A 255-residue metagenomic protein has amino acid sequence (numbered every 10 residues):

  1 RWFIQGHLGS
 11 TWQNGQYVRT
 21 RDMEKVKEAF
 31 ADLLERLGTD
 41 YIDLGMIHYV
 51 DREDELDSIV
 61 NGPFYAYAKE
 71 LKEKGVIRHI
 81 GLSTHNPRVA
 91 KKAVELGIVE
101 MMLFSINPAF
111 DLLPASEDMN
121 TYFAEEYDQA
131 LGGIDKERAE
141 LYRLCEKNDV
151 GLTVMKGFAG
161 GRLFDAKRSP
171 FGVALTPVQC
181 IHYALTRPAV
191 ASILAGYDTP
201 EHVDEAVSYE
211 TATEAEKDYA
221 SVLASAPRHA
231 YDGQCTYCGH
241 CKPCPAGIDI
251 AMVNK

Functional and structural regions predicted by a protein language model:
R1-E24, H48-D51: Structural motif corresponding to the early beta-alpha repeats
R1-G6, D40, Y67, E73: N-terminal binding-site loop/beta-alpha segment at the start of enzyme catalytic domains that lines or forms
Q5, Y41, M46, L103 (+1 more regions): Generic enzyme active-site microenvironment
M23-L34, Y67: Short, well-ordered amphipathic alpha-helical segments that serve as non-catalytic structural scaffolds within diverse
A29-L37, A90, R138: Short, charged beta->alpha transition segments
D32-L56: Active-site groove signature of glycoside hydrolases
V50-M252: Beta/alpha (TIM)-barrel catalytic core signal, keyed to glycine-rich beta->alpha loops juxtaposed to Asp/Glu that bind
K255: Short microdomains enriched in Cys/His and/or Lys/Arg
